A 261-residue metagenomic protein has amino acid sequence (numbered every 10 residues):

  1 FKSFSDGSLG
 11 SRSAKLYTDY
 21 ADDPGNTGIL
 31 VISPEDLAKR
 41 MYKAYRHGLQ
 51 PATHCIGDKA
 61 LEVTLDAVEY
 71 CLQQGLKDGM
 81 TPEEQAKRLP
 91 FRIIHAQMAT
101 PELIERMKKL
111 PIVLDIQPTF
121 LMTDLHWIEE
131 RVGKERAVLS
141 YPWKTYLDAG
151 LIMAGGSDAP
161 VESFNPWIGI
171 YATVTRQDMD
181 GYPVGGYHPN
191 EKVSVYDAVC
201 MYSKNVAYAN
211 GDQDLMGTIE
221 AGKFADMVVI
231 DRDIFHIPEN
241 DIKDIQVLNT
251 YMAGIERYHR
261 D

Functional and structural regions predicted by a protein language model:
F1-Q50, D78-G79, I104: Active-site-adjacent helix-turn-beta-strand microarchitecture at beta-sheet edges that either contains or buttresses
Y42-A52, K59-F91, A96, P101-E105 (+4 more regions): His/Asp/Glu-enriched, well-ordered alpha-helical/loop segment that forms or immediately abuts the divalent-metal
R260-D261: Extracellular/periplasmic ectodomains of large secreted or surface enzymes and adhesion receptors
